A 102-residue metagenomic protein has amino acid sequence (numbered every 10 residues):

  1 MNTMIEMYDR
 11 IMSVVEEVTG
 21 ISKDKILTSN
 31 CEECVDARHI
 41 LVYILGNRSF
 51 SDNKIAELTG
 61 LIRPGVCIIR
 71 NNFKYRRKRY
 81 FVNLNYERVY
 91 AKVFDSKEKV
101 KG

Functional and structural regions predicted by a protein language model:
S13, N53: Residues within the helices of the helix-turn-helix
V14-R38: Short, Lys/Arg-enriched anionic-surface-contact patches
S22, I62-G65: Short coil turns linking two alpha-helices in DNA-binding domains
C34-F50: Short, amphipathic alpha-helical "recognition" segments used to contact nucleic acids or chromatin
G46, I69-F73, R77: DNA major-groove recognition helix of helix-turn-helix
K54-T59: Short alpha-helical "recognition helix" segments of helix-turn-helix
R76-G102: Short Lys/Arg-enriched helix C-cap and helix-to-coil transition segments that create basic nucleic-acid-contact patches
